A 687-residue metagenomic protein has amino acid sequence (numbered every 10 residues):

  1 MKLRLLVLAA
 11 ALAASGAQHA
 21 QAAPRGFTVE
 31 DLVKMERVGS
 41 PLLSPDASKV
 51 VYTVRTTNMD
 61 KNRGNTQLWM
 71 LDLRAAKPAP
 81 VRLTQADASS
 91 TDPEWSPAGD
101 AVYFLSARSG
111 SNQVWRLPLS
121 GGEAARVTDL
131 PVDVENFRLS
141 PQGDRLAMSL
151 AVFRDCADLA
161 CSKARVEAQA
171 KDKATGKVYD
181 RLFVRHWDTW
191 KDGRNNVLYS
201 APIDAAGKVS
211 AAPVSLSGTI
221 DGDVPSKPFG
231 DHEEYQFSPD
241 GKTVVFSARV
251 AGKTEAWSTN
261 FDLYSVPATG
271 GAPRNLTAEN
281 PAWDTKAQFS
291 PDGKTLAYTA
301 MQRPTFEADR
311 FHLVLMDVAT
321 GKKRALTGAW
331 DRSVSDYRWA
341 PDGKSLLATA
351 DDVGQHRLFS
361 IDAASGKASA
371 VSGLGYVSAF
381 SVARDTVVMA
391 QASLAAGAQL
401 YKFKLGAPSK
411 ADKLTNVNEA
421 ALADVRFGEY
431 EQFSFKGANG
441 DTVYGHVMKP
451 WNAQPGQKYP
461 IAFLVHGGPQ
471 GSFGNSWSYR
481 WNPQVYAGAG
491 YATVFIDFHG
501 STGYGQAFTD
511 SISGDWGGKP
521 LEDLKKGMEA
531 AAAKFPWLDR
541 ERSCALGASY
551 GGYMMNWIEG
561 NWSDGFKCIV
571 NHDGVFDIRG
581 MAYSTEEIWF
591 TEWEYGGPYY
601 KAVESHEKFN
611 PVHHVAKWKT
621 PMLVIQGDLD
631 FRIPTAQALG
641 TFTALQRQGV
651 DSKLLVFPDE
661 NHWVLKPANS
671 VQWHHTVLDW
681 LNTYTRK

Functional and structural regions predicted by a protein language model:
L42, A147-S149, T175-D180, V184-I203 (+6 more regions): Non-catalytic accessory segments flanking enzyme active sites
P45-D46, P97-A98, P141-Q142, P239-D240 (+3 more regions): Residue-level detector of Asp-centered blade-edge/turn motifs that repeat once per structural unit in beta-propeller
A47-V50, V102, L146, V244 (+3 more regions): Hydrophobic beta-strand positions that form the internal "hydrophobic ladder" of WD40/Gbeta-like beta-propeller blades
V54-Q67, L83-T91, L105-W115, E123 (+11 more regions): A flexible loop/linker signature enriched in serine peptidases of the S9 family
L73-A76, P118-G122, I203-G207, P267-G271 (+3 more regions): Short loop/turn segments that connect beta-strands within beta-propeller blades
G456-G467: Short beta-strand element of the alpha/beta-hydrolase
N482, A487-G488, F495-K687: Active-site-proximal cap/loop segments of hydrolase catalytic domains
